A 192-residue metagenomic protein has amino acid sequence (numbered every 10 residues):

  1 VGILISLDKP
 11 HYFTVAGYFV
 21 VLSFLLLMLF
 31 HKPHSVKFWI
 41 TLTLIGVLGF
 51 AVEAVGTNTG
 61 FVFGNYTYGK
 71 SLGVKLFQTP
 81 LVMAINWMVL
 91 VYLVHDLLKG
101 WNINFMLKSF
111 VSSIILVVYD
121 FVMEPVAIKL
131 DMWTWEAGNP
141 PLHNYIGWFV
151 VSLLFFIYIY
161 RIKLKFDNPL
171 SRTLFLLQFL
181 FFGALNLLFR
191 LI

Functional and structural regions predicted by a protein language model:
V1-I192: Aromatic-rich, lipid-facing transmembrane alpha helices and their immediate juxtamembrane interface loops in integral
